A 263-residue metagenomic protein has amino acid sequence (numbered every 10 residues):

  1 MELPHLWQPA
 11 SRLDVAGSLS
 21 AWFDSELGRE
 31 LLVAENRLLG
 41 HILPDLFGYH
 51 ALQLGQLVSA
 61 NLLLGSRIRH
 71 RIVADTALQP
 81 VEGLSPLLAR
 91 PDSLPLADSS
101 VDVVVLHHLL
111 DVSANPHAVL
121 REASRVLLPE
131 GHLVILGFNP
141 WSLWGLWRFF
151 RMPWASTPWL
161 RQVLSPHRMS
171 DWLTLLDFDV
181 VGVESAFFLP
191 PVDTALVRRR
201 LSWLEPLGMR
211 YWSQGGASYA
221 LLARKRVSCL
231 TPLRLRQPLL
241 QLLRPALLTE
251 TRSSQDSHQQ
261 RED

Functional and structural regions predicted by a protein language model:
M1-P44: Class I SAM-dependent methyltransferase Rossmann-like catalytic core, especially the SAM/SAH-binding loop
R37, H41-L94: Class I SAM-dependent methyltransferase SAM/SAH-binding core
D92-V104: A short acidic, Gly/Pro-enriched loop at the edge of an enzyme's catalytic core that lines a small-molecule cofactor
H117-H132: A short glycine-rich, Lys/Arg-flanked "PGG" loop and its adjoining helix->strand segment in the class I
H132-L160: Conserved class I S-adenosyl-L-methionine
L160-V183: Short alpha-helix
V180-E205, Q214-G215: Conserved catalytic loop of SAM-dependent methyltransferase domains
W203-D263: C-terminal lobe and adjacent flexible extensions of AdoMet/dcAdoMet transferase-like proteins
